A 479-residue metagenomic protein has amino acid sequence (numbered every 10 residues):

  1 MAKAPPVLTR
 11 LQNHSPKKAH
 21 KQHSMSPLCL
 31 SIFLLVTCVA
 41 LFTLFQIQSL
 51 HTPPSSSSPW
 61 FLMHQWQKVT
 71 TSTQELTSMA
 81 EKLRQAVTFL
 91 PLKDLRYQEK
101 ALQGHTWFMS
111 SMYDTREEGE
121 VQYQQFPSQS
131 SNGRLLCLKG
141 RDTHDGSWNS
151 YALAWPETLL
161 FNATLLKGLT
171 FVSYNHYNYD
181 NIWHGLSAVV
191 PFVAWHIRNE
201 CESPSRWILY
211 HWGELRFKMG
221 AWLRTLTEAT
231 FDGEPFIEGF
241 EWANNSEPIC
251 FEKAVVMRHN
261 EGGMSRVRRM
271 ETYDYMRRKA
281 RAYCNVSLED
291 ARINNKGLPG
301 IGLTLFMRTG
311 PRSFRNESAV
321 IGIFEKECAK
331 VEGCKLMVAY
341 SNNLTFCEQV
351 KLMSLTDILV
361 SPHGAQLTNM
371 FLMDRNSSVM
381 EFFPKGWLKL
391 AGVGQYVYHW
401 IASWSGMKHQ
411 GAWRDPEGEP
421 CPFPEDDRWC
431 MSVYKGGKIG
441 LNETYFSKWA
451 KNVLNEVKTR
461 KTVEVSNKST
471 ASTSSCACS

Functional and structural regions predicted by a protein language model:
A2-S479: The feature primarily captures lumenal catalytic ectodomains of type II secretory-pathway glycosyltransferases
